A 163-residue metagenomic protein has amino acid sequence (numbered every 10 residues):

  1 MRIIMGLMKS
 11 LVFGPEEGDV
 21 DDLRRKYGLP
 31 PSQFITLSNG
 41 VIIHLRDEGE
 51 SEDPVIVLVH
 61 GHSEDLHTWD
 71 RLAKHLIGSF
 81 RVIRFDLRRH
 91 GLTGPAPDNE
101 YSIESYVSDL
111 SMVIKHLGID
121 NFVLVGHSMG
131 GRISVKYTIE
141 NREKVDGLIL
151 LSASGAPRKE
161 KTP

Functional and structural regions predicted by a protein language model:
M1-I56, S79-F80, D120: Alpha/beta-hydrolase fold catalytic core
Q33, S38-N39, R46, L87-V125: Active-site loop/oxyanion-hole signature of alpha/beta-hydrolase fold enzymes
V41, D47-L92: Conserved HGGG/HGGXW glycine-rich cap/lid loop of the alpha/beta-hydrolase fold
T68-D70, T93-N99, K159-K161: Conserved catalytic-core motifs of eukaryotic protein kinase domains, centered on the activation segment
A73, I114, Y137-T138: A conserved amphipathic alpha-helix that caps or lines the catalytic cleft of carbohydrate- and lipid-modifying enzymes
G126, G130, S134: Gly/Ala-rich beta-loop-alpha elbow adjacent to hydrolase catalytic centers
V135-E140, D146-P163: Flexible "cap/lid" loop of the alpha/beta hydrolase fold
